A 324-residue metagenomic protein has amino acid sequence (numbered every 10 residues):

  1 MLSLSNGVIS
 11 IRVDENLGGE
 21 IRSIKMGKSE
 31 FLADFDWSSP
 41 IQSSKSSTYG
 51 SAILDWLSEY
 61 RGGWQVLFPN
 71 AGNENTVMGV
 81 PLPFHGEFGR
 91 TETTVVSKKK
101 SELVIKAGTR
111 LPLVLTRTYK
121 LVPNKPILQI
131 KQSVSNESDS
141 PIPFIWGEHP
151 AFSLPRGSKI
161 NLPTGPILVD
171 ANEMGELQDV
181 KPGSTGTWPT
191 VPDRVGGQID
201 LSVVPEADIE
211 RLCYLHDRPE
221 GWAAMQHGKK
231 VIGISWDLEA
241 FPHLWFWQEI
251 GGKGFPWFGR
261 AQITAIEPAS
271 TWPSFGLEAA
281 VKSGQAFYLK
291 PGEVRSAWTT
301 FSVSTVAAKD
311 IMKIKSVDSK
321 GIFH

Functional and structural regions predicted by a protein language model:
M1-Q129, S140-I145, P150-H324: Surface-exposed acidic/polar loop and edge beta-strand patches at domain peripheries
